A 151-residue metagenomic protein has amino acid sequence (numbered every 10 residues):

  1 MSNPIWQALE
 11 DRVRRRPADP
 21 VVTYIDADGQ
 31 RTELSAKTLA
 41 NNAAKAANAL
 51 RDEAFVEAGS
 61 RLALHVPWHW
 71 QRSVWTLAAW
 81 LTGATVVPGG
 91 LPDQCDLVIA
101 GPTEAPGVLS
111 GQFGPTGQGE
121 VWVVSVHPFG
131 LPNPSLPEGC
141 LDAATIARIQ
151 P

Functional and structural regions predicted by a protein language model:
S2-V22: A short N-terminal helical cap/helix-turn-helix that marks the beginning of AMP-binding/adenylate-forming
W6-Q7, A44, W70-S73: Residue-level marker for well-ordered alpha-helical positions
Q7-D11, L34, E57: Cytosolic catalytic domains that perform sulfur/thiol-centered chemistry
A8, L77, L81-P151: Structural core segment of the AMP-binding/adenylate-forming
D11, A49-E53, G111: A generic secondary-structure signal
V21-T23, Q150-P151: ATP phosphate-binding P-loop of adenylate-forming
V22-V56, L77: Conserved AMP-binding/adenylate-forming core of the ANL superfamily
A49-T85, G89-G90: Conserved AMP-binding/adenylate-forming
